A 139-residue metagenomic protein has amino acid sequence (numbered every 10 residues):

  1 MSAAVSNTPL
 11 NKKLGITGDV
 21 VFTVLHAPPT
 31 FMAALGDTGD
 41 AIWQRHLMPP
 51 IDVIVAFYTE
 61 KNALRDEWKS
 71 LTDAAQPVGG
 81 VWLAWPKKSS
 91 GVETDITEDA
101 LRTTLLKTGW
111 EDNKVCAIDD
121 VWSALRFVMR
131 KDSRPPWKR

Functional and structural regions predicted by a protein language model:
M1-G36: N-terminal, charge-rich interaction modules
A41-I51: Short acidic low-complexity segments
P50-A56, V81-P86: Short, glycine-/small-residue-enriched flexible loop/hinge segments at domain edges that mediate gating
I54-L64: Short, glycine-rich nucleotide/cofactor-binding loops
D66-E98: Mid-chain, well-packed structural core segment of small domains
D95-N113: Conserved Class I S-adenosyl-L-methionine
G109-R139: Class I S-adenosyl-L-methionine
